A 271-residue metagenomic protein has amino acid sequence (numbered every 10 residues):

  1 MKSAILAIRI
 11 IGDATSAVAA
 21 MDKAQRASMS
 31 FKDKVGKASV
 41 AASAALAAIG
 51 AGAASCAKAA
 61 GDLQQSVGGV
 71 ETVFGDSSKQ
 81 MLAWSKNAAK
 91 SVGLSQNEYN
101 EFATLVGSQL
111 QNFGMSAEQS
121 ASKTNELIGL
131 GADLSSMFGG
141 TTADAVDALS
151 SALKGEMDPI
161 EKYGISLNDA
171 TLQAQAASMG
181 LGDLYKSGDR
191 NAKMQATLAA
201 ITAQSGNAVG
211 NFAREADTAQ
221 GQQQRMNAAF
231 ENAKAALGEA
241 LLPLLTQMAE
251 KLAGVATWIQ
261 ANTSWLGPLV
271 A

Functional and structural regions predicted by a protein language model:
M1-A19: Short, compositionally biased, intrinsically disordered N-terminal export/targeting signals, typified by the non-Sec
A7, S16, Q25, A44-V92 (+5 more regions): Small-residue helix-packing and pore-constriction motifs in hydrophobic alpha-helices
M21-L46, L237, A256-A271: Membrane-penetrating hydrophobic segments
G139: Surface-exposed receptor/substrate recognition regions of extracellular proteins
